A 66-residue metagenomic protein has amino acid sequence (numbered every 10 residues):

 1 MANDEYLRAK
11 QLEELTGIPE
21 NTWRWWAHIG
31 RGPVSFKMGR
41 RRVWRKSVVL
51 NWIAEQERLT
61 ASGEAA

Functional and structural regions predicted by a protein language model:
M1-W25, A54-Q56: Polyanion-binding surface elements
L15-K46, E64: Major-groove DNA-recognition helix of helix-turn-helix-type DNA-binding domains
L50-A66: A short, Lys/Arg-enriched interface patch at domain edges and termini
